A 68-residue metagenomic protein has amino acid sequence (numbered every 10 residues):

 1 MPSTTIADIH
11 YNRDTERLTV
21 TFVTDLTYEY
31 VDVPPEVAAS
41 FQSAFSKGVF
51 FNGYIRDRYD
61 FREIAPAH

Functional and structural regions predicted by a protein language model:
M1-H68: Acidic/histidine-enriched, beta-strand-rich ligand/metal-binding domains
